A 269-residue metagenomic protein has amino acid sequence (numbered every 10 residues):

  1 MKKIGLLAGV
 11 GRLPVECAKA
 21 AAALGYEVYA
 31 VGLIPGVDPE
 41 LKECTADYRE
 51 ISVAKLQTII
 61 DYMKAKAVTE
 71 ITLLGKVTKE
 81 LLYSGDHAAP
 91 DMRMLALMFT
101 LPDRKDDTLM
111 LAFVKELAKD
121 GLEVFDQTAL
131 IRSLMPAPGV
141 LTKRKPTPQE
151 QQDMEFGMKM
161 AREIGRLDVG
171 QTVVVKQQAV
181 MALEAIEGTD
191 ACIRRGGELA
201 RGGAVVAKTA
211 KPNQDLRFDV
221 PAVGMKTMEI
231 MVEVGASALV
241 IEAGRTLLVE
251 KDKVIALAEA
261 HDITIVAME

Functional and structural regions predicted by a protein language model:
M1-K3, L24-E27, T45, K66-T69 (+6 more regions): Short coil/turn connectors at secondary-structure junctions
K2-L33: N-terminal basic/disordered segments at the start of proteins
K2-R12, L183, D215-F218, R245-T246: Short, glycine-rich nucleotide/cofactor-binding loops
L6-A8, Y29-V31, I71-L74, D106 (+5 more regions): General beta-strand structural signal in soluble alpha/beta enzymes
L7, P14-E16, V37, K115-E116 (+3 more regions): Catalytic domains of riboflavin
A21, E50, D103-D107, E123-M228: Conserved mixed alpha/beta catalytic, RNA-binding, or beta-rich assembly cores of soluble enzyme, regulatory
I34-A54, T58-D61, A65, D86-M98 (+1 more regions): Feature captures the catalytic cores and cofactor-binding loops of soluble hydro-lyases/lyases that act on carboxylate
L56-L130: N-terminal glycine-rich phosphate/adenylate-binding segment common to multiple enzyme folds
